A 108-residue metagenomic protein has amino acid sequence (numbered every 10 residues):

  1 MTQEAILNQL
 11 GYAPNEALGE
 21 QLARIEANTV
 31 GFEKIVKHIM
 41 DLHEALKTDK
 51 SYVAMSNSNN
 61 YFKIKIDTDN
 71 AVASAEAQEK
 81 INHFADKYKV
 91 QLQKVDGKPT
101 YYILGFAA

Functional and structural regions predicted by a protein language model:
M1-A27: N-terminal presequence-like segments and adjacent domain-start helices
A13-A17, T29, H43-K50, Y88 (+1 more regions): Short, flexible helical or helix-coil boundary motifs
E16-A23, T48-V72: Short glycine-rich, basic-tinged beta-strand/loop micro-motifs
Q21, D86-K98: Conserved short beta-strand edge segments in small beta-sheet-based binding/regulatory domains
R24-D49, S74-N82: Short amphipathic alpha-helix segments
K50, N59, D86, P99-T100: Intrinsically disordered, low-complexity segments enriched in small/polar residues
A71-A75, A108: Short, charged/polar, Gly/Pro-enriched secondary-structure boundary elements
V95-A108: C-terminal edge-of-domain segments
